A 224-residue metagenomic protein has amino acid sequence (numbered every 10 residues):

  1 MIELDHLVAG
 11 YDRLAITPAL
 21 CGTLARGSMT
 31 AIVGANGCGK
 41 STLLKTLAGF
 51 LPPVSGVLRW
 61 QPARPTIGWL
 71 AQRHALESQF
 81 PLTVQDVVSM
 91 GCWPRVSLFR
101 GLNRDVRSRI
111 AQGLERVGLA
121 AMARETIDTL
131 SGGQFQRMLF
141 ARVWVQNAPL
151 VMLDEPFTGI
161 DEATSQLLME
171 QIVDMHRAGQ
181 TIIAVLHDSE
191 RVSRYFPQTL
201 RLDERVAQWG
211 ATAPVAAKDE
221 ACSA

Functional and structural regions predicted by a protein language model:
A48: Helix-to-loop junction immediately C-terminal to a conserved catalytic motif
R104-M122: Conserved ABC ATPase "signature" region
T126-L130: Conserved ABC ATPase signature
V151-E155: Catalytic Walker B motif of ABC-type/P-loop ATPase nucleotide-binding domains
E162-T164: Helix N-cap at the start of a conserved alpha-helix in ABC-type nucleotide-binding domains
L186-H187: H-loop/switch region of ABC-family ATPase nucleotide-binding domains
Y195-A213: H-loop (His-switch) and adjacent beta-strand-loop-beta switch element of ABC-type ATPase nucleotide-binding domains
